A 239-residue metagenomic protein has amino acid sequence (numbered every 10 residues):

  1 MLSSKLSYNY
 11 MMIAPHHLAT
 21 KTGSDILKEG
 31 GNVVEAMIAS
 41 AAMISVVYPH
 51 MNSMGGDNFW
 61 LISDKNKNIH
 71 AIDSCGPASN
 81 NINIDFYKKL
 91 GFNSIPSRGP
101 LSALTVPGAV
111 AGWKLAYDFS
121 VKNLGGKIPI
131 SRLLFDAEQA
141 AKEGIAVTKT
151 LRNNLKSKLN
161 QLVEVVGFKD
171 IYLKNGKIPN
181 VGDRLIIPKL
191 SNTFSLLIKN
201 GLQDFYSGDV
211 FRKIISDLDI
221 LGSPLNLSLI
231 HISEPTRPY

Functional and structural regions predicted by a protein language model:
M1-K169, S191-N192, I198-L202, Y206-S207 (+2 more regions): Proteins synthesized as precursors that undergo proteolytic processing into mature forms
S4, I178, S228-H231: Hydrophobic transmembrane signal anchors and adjacent membrane-proximal interface regions, especially in viral
K169, G176-R184: Glycine-centered loop/turn motifs
I230-Y239: Single conserved hydrophobic/aromatic residue that forms the stacking wall/gate of nucleotide- or nucleobase-binding
